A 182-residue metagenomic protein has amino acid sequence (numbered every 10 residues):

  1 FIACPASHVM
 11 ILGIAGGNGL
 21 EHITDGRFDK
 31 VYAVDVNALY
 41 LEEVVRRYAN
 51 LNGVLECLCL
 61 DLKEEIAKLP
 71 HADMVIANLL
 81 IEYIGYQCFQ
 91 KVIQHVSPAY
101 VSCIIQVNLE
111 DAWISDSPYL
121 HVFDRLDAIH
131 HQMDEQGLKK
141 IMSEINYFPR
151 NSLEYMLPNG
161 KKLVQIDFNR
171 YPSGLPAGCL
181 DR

Functional and structural regions predicted by a protein language model:
M10-E64: Class I SAM-dependent methyltransferase SAM/SAH-binding core
E64-P70: Short conserved loop adjoining the S-adenosyl-L-methionine
V75-I76: A conserved beta-strand element that flanks and buttresses the S-adenosyl-L-methionine
E82-S97, I105: A short, conserved alpha-helix within the catalytic core of class I
P98-A112: Conserved beta-strand signature within the Rossmann-like core of class I S-adenosyl-L-methionine
N108-I129: Short, glycine-/aromatic-enriched active-site segment of Class I SAM-dependent methyltransferases
L126-N146: Short alpha-helix
N151-R182: Core SAM-dependent methyltransferase catalytic element
